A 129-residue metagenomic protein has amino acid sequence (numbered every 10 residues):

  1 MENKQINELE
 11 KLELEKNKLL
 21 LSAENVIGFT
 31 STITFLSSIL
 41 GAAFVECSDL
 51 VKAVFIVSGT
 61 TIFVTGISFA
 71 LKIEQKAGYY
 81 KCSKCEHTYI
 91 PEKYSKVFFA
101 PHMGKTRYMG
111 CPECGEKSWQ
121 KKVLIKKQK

Functional and structural regions predicted by a protein language model:
M1-A23: Cytosolic juxtamembrane N-terminal segments of multi-pass membrane proteins
E24-F44, S58-G59: Canonical alpha-helical transmembrane segments of integral membrane proteins
E46-T60: Hydrophobic alpha-helical transmembrane segments
V64-K84: Transmembrane-cytosolic junction motif
Q75-G78, R107, K122-V123: Short metal-coordination and nucleic-acid-contact micro-motifs, chiefly zinc-binding Cys/His arrays
C82-C85, C111-C114: Short cysteine-rich clusters marking metal-coordination/redox-active sites
I90-K93, W119: Short functional micro-motifs and their immediate structural scaffolds
K93-M109: Short linker/helix segments within small regulatory modules
